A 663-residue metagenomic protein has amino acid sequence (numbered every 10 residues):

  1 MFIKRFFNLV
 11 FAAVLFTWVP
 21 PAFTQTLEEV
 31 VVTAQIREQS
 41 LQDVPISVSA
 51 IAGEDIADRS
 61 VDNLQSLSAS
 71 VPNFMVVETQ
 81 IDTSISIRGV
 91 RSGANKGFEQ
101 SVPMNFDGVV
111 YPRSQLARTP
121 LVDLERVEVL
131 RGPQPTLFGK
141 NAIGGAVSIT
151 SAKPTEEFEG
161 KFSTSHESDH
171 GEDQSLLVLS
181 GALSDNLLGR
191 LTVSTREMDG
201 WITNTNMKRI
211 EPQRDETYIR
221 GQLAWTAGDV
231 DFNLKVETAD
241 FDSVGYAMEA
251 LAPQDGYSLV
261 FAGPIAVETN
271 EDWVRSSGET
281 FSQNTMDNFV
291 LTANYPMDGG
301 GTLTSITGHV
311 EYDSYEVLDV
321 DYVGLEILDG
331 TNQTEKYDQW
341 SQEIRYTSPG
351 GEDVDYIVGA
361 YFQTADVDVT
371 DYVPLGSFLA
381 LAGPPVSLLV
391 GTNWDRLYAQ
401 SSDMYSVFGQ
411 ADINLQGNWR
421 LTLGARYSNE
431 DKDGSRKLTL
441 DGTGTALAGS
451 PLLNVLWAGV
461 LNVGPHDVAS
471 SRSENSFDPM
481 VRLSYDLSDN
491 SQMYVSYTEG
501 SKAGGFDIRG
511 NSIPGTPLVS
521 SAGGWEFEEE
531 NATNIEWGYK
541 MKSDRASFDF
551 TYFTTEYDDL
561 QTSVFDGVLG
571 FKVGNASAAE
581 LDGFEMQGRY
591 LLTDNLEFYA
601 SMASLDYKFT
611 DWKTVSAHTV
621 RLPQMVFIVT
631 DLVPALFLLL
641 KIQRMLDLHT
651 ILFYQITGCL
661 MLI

Functional and structural regions predicted by a protein language model:
T24, S180, T334-T347, G351-G359 (+2 more regions): Conserved C-terminal beta-signal and adjacent last beta-strands/turns of outer-membrane beta-barrel proteins
L27-E157, W537: Acidic, small-polar-rich N-terminal luminal/periplasmic segments of exported/outer-membrane proteins
I85, Q100-S101, R113, V122-R131 (+6 more regions): Outer-membrane beta-barrel translocator/receptor signature
S148, E156-F158, S165, L177-G278 (+9 more regions): Periplasmic-side early beta-strands and strand-to-turn transitions of outer-membrane beta-barrels
F158, N186-G189, D229-F232, G300-L303 (+6 more regions): Repeated loop/turn-to-beta-strand initiation elements of outer-membrane beta-barrel proteins
A224-T226, Y346-P349, Y361, Y398-E556 (+1 more regions): Structural signature of Gram-negative outer-membrane beta-barrels, strongest in the C-terminal barrel of TonB-dependent
N288, T292-P296, T302-L318, D486 (+4 more regions): Membrane-embedded beta-barrel scaffold of Gram-negative outer-membrane proteins
Y356, G417-L421, S547-Y557, G574-H649: Gram-negative outer-membrane beta-barrel transporters
